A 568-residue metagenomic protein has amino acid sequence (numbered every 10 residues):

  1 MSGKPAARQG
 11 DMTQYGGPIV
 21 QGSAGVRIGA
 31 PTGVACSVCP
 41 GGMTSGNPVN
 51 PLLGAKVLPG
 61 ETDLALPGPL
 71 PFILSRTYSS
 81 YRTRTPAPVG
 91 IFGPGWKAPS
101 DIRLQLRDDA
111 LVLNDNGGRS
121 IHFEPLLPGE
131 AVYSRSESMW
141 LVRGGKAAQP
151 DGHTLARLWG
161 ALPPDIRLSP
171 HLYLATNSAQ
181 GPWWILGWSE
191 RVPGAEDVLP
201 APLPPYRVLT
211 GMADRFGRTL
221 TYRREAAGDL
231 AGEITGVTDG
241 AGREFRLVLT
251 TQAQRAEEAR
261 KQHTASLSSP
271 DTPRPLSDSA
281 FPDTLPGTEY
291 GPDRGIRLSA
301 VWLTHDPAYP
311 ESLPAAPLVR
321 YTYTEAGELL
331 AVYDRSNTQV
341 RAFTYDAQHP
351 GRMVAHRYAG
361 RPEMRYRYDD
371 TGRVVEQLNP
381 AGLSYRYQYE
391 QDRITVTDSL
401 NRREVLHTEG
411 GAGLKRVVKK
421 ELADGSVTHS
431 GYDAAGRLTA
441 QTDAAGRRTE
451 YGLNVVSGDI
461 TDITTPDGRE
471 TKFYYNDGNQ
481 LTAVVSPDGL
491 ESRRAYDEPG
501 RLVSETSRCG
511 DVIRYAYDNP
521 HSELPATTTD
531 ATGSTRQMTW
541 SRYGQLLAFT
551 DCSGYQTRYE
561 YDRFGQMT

Functional and structural regions predicted by a protein language model:
M1-V49, R246, Y309, A316-Y321 (+2 more regions): Intrinsically disordered, low-complexity proline/glycine-rich segments
Q14-G17, T62-D63, G287-Y290, R320: A generic local secondary-structure boundary/capping motif
A30-R84, P270: Intrinsically disordered, low-complexity segments enriched in small residues
G46-N47, D101-L104: Segments forming oxygen-rich coordination pockets for charged ligands
K56, T62-P69, R103-L104, V112-N114 (+2 more regions): A general structural signal for short secondary-structure junctions and capping/turn motifs
Y81-D101, D108: Acidic, aromatic-enriched beta-alpha/helix-loop junctions
F92-P94, D109-T568: Extended charged/polar low-complexity repeat regions
